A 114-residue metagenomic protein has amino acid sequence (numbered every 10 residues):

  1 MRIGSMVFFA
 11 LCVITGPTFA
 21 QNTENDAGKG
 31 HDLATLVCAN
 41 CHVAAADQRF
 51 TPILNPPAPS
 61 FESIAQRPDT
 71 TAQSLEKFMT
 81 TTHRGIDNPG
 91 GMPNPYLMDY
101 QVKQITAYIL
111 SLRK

Functional and structural regions predicted by a protein language model:
M1-G4: Positively charged n-region of N-terminal signal peptides that target proteins for export
M6-G16: Bacterial N-terminal signal peptides
G16-L33: Electrostatic cytochrome c docking/interface patches
Q21, R113-K114: Short, solvent-exposed mixed-charge patches
T35-A45, I105: The canonical Cys-X-X-Cys-His
Q48-T51: Short Cys/His-rich "knuckle" micro-motifs
L54-A65, F78-T106: Axial heme c-ligation environment in periplasmic c-type cytochrome domains
I105-R113: Short, low-complexity, Pro/Ser/Thr/Gly-rich segments in the mature regions of secreted, periplasmic
